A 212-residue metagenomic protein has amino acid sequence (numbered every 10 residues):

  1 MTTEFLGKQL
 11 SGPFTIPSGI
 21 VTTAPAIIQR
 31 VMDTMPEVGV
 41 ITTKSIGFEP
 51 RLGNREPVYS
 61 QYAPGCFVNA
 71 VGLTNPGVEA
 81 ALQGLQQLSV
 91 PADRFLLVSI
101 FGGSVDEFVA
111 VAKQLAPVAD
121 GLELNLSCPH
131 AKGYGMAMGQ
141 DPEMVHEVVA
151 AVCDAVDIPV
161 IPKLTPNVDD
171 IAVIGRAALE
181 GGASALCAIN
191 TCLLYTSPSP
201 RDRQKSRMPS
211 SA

Functional and structural regions predicted by a protein language model:
M1-F95, G102-G103: N-terminal capping/small domains of soluble enzymes
F14-I16, I41-T43, L96-V98, L122-L124 (+2 more regions): Hydrophobic faces of well-ordered beta-strands that scaffold small-molecule active sites in alpha/beta enzyme cores
G19-V21, I46, F101-G103, S127-P129 (+2 more regions): Active-site beta-loop-alpha junctions enriched in small/polar residues
G47-L52, L126-G135, L193: Conserved radical SAM core fold
V78, L82-Q86, F108-A112, V145-A150 (+1 more regions): Generic structural signal for well-ordered alpha-helices, preferentially at hydrophobic/aromatic core positions
Q114, D169-E180: Catalytic cores of alpha/beta
P142-V160, R203: Alpha-helix-loop-beta-strand connector modules within alpha/beta enzyme cores
Y195-D202: Conserved small/polar residues in nucleotide/adenosyl-binding loops
